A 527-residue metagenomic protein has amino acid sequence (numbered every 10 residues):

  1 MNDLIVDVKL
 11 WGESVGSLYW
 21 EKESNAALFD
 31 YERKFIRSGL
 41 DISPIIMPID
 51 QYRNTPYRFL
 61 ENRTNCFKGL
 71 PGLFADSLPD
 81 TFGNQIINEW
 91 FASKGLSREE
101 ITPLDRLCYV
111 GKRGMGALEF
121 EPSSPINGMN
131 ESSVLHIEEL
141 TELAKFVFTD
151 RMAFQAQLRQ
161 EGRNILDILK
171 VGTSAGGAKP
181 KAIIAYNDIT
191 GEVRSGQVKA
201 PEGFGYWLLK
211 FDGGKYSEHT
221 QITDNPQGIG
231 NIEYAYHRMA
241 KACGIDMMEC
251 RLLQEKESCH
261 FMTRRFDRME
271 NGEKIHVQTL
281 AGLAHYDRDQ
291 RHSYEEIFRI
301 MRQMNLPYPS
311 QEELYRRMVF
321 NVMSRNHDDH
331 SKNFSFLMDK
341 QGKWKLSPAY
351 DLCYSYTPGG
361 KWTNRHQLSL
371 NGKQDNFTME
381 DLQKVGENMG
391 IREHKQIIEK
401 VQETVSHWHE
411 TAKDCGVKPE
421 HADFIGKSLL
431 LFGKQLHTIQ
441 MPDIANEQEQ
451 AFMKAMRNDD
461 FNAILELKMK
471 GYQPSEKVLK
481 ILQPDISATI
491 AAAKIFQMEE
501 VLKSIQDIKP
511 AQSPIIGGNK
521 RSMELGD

Functional and structural regions predicted by a protein language model:
M1-S331, S335-P442: Phosphate/dinucleotide-binding and metal-coordinating scaffold of catalytic cores in nucleotide-dependent enzymes
I439-G526: Gram-negative host-targeted secretion-system effectors, predominantly Type III and Type IV, recognized via long
